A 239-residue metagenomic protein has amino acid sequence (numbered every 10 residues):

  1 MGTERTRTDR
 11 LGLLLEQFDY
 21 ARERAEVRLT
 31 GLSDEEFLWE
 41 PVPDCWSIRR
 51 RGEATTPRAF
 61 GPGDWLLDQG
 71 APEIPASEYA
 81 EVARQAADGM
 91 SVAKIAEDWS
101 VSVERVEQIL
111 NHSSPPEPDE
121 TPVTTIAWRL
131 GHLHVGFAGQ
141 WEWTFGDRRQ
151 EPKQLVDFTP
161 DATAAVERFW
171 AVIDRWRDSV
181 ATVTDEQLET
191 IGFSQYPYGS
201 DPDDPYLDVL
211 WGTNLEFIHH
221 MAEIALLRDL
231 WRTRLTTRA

Functional and structural regions predicted by a protein language model:
M1-E73, H112-L155, S194-A239: Short, contiguous alpha-helical
Q17, R28, Q85, I109 (+1 more regions): Residues that form generic nucleotide/phosphate-binding pockets
I74-M90, L110: Short, amphipathic alpha-helical "recognition" segments used to contact nucleic acids or chromatin
K94-D98: Short alpha-helical "recognition helix" segments of helix-turn-helix
R105: Residues in the helix-turn-helix
D157-F193, Y206-I218: Acidic/histidine-rich alpha-helical segments that form the ligand environment of transition-metal centers
